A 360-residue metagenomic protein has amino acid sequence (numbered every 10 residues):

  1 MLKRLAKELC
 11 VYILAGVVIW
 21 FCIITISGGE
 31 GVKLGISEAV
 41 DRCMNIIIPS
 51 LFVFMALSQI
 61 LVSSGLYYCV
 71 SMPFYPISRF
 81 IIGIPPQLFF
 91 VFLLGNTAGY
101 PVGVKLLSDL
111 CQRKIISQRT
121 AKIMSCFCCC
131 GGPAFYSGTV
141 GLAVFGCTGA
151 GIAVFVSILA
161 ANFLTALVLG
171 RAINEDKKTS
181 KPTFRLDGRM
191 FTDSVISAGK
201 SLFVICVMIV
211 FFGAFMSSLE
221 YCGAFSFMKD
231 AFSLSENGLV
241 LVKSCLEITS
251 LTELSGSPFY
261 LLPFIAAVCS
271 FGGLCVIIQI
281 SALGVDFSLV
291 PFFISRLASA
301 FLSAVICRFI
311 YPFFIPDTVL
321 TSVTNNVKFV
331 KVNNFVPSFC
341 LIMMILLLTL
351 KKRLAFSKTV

Functional and structural regions predicted by a protein language model:
G16-G29, I36-I46, F52-A56, I60 (+4 more regions): Selected transmembrane alpha-helices and immediately adjacent juxtamembrane segments of polytopic inner-membrane
T25-L34, S63-Y67, G138-V140, M216-K229 (+4 more regions): Transmembrane helix-loop junctions in multi-pass membrane proteins
L66, V195, G199-C269: Transmembrane helical segments that form the transport core of multi-pass membrane transport proteins
P76-N96, D176-M190, F232, E236 (+1 more regions): Juxtamembrane inter-helical linkers in multi-pass membrane proteins
I81-F145, V242-G256, P263-V285, F293-L297: Alpha-helical membrane segments and immediately flanking helix-loop junctions that form or couple to the substrate/ion
K114-I123, P133-F135, L261-K351: C-terminal transmembrane helix pair
S125-C129, P133-T183, I209, G213 (+4 more regions): Alpha-helical transmembrane segments of multi-pass small-molecule/ion transporters
